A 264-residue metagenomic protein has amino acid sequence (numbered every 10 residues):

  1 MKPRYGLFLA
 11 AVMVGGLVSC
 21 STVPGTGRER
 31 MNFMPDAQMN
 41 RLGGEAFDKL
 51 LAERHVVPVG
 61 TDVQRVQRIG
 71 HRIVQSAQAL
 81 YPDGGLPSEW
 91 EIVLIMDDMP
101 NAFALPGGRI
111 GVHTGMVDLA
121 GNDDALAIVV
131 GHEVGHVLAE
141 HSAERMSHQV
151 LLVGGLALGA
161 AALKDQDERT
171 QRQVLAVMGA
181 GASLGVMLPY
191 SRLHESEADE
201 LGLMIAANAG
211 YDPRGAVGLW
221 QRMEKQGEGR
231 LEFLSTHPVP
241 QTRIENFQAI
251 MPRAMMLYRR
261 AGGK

Functional and structural regions predicted by a protein language model:
K2-F8, V18-K264: A Zn2+-metalloprotease active-site environment signal
